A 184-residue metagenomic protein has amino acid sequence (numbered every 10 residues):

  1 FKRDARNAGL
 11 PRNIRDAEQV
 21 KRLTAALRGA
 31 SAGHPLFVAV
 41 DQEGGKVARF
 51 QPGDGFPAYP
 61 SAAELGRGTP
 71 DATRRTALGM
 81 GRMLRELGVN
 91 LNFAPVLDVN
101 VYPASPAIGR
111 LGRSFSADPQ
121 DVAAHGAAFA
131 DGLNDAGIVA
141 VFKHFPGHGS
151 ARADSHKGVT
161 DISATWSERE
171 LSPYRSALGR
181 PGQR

Functional and structural regions predicted by a protein language model:
F1-D121, G149-D161: Enzymes and membrane/adaptor proteins characterized by extended Gly/Ser/Thr/Asp/Glu-rich, aromatic-dotted
L23-L27, M80, H125, F129 (+2 more regions): A general structural detector for well-ordered alpha-helical segments in enzyme core domains, enriched
A32-L36, V89-N90, N134-V139, G179-R184: Short, well-ordered coil/turn segments that N-cap beta-strands
D41, L84, F129, K143 (+2 more regions): Conserved, mostly hydrophobic/aromatic
L84, L133, A177: Hydrophobic pocket-lining residues that define ligand/cofactor binding sites across diverse proteins
A94-L97, F142, R184: Non-cysteine beta-strand/loop elements that form the S-adenosyl-L-methionine
P119-A151: Loop-centered beta-sheet repeat module
F145, R152, D161-I162, E168-R184: Flexible, glycine-rich surface segments
